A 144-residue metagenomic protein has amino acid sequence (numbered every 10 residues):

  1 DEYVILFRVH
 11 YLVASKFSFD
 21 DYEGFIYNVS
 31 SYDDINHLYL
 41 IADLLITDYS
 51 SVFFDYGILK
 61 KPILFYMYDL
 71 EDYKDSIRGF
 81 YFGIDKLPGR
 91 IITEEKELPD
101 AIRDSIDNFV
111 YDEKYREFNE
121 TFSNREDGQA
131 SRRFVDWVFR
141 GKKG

Functional and structural regions predicted by a protein language model:
D1-S30: Catalytic donor nucleotide-activated moiety binding site of glycosyltransferases and closely related
L6, Y27, L44-I46, L64 (+1 more regions): Hydrophobic/aromatic beta-strand patches that form the interior of the parallel beta-sheet core in alpha/beta enzyme
K16-G24, S51-F122: Catalytic binding pocket for nucleotide-activated donors in carbohydrate/polymer assembly enzymes
D33-I41: Short acidic alpha-helix that forms the nucleotide-activated donor recognition element in Leloir-type transferases
L40-S51: Acidic donor-binding loop of glycosyltransferase active sites
D127-G144: C-terminal alpha-helical cap of glycosyltransferases
